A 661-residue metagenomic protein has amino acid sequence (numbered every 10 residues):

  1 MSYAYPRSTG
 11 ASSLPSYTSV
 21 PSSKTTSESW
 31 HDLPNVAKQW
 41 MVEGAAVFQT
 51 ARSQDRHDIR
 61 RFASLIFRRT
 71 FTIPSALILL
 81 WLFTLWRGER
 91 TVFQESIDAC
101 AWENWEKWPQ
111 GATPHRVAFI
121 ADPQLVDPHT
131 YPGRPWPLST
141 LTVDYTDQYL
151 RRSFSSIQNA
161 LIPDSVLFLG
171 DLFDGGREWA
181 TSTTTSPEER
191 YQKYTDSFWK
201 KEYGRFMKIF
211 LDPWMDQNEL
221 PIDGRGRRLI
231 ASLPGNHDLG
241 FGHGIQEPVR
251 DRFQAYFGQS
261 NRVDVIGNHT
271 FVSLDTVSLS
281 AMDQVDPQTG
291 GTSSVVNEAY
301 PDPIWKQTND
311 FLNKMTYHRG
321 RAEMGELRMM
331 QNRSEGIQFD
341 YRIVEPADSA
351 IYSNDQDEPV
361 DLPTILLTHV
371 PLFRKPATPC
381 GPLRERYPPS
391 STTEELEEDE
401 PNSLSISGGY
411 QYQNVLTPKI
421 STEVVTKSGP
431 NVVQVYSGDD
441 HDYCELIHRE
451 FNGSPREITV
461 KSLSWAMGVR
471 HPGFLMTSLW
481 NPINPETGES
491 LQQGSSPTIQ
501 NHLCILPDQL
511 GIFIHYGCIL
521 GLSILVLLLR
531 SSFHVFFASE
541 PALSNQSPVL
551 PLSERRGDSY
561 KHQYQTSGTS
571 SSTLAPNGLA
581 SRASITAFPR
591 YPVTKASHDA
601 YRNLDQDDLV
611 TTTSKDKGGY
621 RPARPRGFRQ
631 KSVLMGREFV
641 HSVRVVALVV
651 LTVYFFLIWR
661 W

Functional and structural regions predicted by a protein language model:
M1-L65, A538-L634: Short, low-complexity, Lys/Arg-enriched N-terminal segments of secretory-pathway carbohydrate enzymes
S2-K200, R205, Y620-P622, Q630-E638 (+1 more regions): N-terminal active-site segment of His-dependent metallophosphoesterases
T84-A99, P379, E385-V415, K419-Q434 (+2 more regions): Binuclear metal-dependent phosphoesterase catalytic core
D98-E106, A180-P359, P363, E450-S462 (+2 more regions): Extended active-site neighborhood of metal-dependent phosphoesterases/phosphodiesterases
D122, V166, D171, F206 (+5 more regions): Divalent metal-coordination and catalytic microenvironments
V126-P128, D174-G176, R225, H237-G242 (+4 more regions): Active-site environment of divalent metal-dependent phosphoester hydrolases
Y131-V143, G176-Y194, D286-Y300, G381-V415: A solvent-exposed, charged loop/short amphipathic helix patch at secondary-structure junctions
P301-W305, E323-P430: Active-site-proximal segments of metal-dependent phosphoesterases and phosphodiesterases across multiple
